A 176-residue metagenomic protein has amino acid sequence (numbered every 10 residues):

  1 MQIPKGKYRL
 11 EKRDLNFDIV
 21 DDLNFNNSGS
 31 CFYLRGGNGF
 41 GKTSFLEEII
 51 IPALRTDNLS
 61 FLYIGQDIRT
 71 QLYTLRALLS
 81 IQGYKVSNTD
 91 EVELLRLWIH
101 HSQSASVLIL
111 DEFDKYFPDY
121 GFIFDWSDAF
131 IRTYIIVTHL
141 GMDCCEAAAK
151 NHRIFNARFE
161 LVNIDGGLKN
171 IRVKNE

Functional and structural regions predicted by a protein language model:
M1-D18: N-terminal pre-Walker A segment at the start of P-loop NTPase domains
S28-N88: ABC ATPase nucleotide-binding domain signature region
Q66, V137-M142: Conserved H-loop
V86-V107, F124: Mid-core helix/loop region of P-loop NTP-binding domains shared across ATPases and GTPases
S102-D119: Conserved P-loop NTPase "ATPase switch" module shared by AAA+ and STAND
S104-V107, F130-V137: Loop/turn-to-beta-strand initiation segments
F117-I131: Conserved Walker B catalytic segment
A147-I171: A short helix-turn-beta junction within AAA+ P-loop NTPase domains corresponding to the substrate/partner-engaging
